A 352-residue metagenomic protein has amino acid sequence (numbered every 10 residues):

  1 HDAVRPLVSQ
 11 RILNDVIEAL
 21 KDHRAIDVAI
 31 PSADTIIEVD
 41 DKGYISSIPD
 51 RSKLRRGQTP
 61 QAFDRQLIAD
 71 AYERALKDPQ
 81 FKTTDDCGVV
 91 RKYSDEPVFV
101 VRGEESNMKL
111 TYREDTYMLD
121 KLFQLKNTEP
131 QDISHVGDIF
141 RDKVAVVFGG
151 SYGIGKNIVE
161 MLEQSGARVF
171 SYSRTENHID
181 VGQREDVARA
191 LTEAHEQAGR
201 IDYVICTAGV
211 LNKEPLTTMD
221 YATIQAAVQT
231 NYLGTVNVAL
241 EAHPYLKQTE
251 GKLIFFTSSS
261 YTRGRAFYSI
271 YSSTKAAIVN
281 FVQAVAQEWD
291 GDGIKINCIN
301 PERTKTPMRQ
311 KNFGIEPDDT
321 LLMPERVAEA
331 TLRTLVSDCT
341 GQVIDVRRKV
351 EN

Functional and structural regions predicted by a protein language model:
L7-F99: Conserved core of the sugar-phosphate nucleotidyltransferase
S151, V159: N-terminal Rossmann NAD(P)H-binding glycine-rich loop of SDR-like oxidoreductase domains
T207-K213: Conserved NAD(P)H cofactor-binding loop of Rossmann-fold oxidoreductase domains
P215-L216, D220-Q225: Substrate-binding pocket helix/loop in short-chain dehydrogenase/reductase
A239, T274: Active-site helix of classical SDR
R263, A284-I294: Active-site-adjacent segment of SDR/Rossmann-fold oxidoreductases
C298, I315-N352: C-terminal helical subdomain
